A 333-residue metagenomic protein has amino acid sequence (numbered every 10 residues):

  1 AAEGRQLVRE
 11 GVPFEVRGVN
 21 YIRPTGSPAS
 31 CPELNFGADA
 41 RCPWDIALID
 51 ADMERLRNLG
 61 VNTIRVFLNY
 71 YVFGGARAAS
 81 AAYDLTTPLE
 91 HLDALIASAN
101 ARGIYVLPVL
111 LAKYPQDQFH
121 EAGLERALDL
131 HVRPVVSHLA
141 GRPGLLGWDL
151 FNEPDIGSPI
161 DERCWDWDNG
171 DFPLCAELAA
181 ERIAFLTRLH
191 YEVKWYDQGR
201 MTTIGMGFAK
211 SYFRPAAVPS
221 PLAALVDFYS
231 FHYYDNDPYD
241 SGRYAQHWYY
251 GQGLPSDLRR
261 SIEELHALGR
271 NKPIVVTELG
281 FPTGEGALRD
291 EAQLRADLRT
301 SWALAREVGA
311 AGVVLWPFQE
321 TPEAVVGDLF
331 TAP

Functional and structural regions predicted by a protein language model:
A1-Q6: Short acidic, Pro/Gly- and aromatic-enriched capping/linker segments at domain boundaries
V8-F231, D235-Y239, V313, P322: Active-site mouth of glycoside hydrolases
A81-L92, P255-L258, A292-L298: Charged helix-capping and loop-helix junction motifs
A99, V193, A267-G269, A305: A generic structural signal for well-ordered alpha-helical segments
W165, L288, A292-P333: Aromatic-rich peripheral "rim/lid" segments of glycoside hydrolase catalytic domains that contact and position glycan
R200, N271-P273: Short coil/turn segments at beta-strand junctions that form active-site/ligand-binding loops
G205, V275-E278: Active-site neighborhood of phospho(di)ester-bond hydrolases with catalytic His/Asp-centered motifs
R243-G253, R289-L294: Short, surface-exposed loop/helix-turn segments at secondary-structure junctions that function as lids/hinges flanking
